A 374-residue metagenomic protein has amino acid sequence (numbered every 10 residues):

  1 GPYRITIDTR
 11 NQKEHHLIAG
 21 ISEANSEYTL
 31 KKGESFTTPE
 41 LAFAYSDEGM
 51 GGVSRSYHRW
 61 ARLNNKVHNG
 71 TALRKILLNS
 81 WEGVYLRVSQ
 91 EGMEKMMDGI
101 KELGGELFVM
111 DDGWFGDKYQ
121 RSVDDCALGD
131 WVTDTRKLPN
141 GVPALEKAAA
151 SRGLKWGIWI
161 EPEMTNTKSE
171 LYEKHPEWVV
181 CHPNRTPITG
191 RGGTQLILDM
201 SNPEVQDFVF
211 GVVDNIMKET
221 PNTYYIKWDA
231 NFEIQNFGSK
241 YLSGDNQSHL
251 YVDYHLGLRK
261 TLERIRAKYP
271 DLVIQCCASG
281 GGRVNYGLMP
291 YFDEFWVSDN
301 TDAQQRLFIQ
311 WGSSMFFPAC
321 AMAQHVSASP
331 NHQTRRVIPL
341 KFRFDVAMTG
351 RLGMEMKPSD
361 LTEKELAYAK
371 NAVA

Functional and structural regions predicted by a protein language model:
G1-P2, N11-A19, S35, E40-S46 (+4 more regions): Flexible, acidic glycine-rich loops studded with aromatic residues
G1-V67, R87: Beta-strand-rich recognition/accessory modules
P2-Y3, Y45, V84-V88, W114-R121 (+7 more regions): Flexible loop/turn segments at secondary-structure boundaries
T9, L73-K75, D112, P358-L361: Short coil/turn segments at secondary-structure boundaries
T29, T37, L77, L107-V109 (+4 more regions): Structured core elements
V53-H58, M93, G287-P290, D360-L361: Composition- and surface-driven signal marking solvent-exposed, interaction-prone regions in large proteins
N65, N69-G211, T220, Y225 (+1 more regions): Aromatic-lined carbohydrate-binding/catalytic grooves of carbohydrate-active enzymes
D134-K147, S151, E173-K341, T349-E363: Active-site neighborhood of glycoside hydrolase catalytic domains
